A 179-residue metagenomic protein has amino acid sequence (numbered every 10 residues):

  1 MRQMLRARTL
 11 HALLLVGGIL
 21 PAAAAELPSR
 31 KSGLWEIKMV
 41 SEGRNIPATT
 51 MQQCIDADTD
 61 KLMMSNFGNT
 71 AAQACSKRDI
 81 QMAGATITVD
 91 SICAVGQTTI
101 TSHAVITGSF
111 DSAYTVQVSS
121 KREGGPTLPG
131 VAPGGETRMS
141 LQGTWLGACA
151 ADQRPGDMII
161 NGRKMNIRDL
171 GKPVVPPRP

Functional and structural regions predicted by a protein language model:
M1-L13: Bacterial N-terminal signal peptides that target proteins for export
L14-A24: Hydrophobic h-region of N-terminal signal peptides that target proteins for export in Gram-negative bacteria
A23-G33: N-terminal helix-cap/turn-to-beta initiation motif at the start of protein domains
I37-A74, G162-K172: Short, solvent-exposed loop/hinge segments that bridge or flank secondary-structure elements
I37-V40, T88-V95, V116-E123, G130: Short beta-strand segments that buttress and anchor functional surface loops
A48-T49, T98-H103, E136-S140: Short, surface-exposed coil-to-beta transition loops
Q53-F110: Predominantly extracellular/secreted and cell-surface proteins with exposed, flexible low-complexity segments
V131-P176: Edge beta-strand at a domain terminus
